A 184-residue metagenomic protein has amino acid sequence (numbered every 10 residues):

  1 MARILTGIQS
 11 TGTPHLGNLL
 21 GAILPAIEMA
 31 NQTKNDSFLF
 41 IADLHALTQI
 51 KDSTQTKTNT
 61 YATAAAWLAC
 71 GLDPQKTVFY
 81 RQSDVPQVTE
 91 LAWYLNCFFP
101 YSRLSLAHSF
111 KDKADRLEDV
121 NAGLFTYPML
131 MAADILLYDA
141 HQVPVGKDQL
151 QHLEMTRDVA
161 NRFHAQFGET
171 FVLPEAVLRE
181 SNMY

Functional and structural regions predicted by a protein language model:
A2-A133: N-terminal Rossmann-like or analogous alpha/beta NTP/dinucleotide-binding catalytic cores that position adenine
K111-Y184: Active-site cores that bind ATP or allylic diphosphates and position pyrophosphate for catalysis
